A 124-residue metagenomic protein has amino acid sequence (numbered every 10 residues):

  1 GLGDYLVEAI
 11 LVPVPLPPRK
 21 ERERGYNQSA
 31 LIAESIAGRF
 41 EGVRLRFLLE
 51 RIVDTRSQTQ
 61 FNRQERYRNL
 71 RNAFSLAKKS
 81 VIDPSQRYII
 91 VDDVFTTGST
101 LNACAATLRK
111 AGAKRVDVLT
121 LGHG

Functional and structural regions predicted by a protein language model:
G1-I90, S99-G124: Conserved PRPP/pyrophosphate-binding segment of the phosphoribosyltransferase/PRPP-pathway fold
